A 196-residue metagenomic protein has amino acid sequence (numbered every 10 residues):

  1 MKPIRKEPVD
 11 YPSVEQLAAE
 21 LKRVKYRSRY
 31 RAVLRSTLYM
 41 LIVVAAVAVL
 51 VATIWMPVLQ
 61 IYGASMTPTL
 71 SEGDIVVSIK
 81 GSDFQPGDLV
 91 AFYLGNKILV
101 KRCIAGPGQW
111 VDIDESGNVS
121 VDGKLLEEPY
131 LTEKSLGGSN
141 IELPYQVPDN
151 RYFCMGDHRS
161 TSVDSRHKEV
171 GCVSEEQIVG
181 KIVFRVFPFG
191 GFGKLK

Functional and structural regions predicted by a protein language model:
M1-L99, V173-Q177, K181-K196: Protein maturation boundaries and topogenic segments
G81, G95, S116, D157-H158: Short, surface-exposed secondary-structure boundary micro-motifs
D83, I113, Y145-P148: Extracellular/periplasmic catalytic domains that process cell-envelope and extracellular macromolecules
K101-D112: RNA pseudouridine synthases
S120-G123: Short strand-turn-strand beta-turns centered on an Asx-Gly dipeptide
N140-K196: Beta-strand-rich cores of mature extracytoplasmic or soluble domains
